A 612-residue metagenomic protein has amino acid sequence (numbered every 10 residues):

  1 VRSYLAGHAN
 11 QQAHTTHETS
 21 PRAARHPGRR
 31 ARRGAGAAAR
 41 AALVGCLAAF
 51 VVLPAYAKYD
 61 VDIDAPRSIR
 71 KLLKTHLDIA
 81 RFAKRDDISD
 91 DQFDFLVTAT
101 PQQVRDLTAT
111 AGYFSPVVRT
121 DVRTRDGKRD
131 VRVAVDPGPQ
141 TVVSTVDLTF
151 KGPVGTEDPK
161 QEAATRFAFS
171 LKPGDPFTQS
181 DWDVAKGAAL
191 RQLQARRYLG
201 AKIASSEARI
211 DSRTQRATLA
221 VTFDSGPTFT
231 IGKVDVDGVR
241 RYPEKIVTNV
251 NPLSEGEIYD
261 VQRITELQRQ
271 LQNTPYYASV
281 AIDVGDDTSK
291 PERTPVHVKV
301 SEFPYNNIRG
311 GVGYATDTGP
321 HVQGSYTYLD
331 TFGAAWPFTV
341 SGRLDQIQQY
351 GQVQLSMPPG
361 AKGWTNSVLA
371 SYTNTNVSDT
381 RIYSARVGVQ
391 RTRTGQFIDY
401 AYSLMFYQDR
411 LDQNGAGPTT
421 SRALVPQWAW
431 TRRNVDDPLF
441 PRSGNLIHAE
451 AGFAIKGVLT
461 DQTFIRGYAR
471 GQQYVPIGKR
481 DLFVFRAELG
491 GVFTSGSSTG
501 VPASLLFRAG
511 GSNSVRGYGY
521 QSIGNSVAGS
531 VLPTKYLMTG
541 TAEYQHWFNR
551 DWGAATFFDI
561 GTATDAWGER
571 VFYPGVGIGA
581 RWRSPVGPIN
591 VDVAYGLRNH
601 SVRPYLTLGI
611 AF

Functional and structural regions predicted by a protein language model:
V1-A35: N-terminal secretory signal peptides that target proteins for export/translocation
R40-F50: Bacterial N-terminal signal peptides
V52-P54: N-terminal signal peptide c-region/cleavage motif recognized by signal peptidases
A57-R70, R81-T316, S325, T339-M357 (+4 more regions): Periplasmic polypeptide-binding modules associated with outer-membrane biogenesis and secretion
F150, G238, P358, Y383-G388 (+5 more regions): Flexible, surface-exposed loop regions and adjacent strand-edge segments of Gram-negative outer-membrane beta-barrel
G155-R166, D260-H448, N513-G517, I523-S526 (+3 more regions): Gram-negative/organellar outer-membrane beta-barrel architecture
N273, N307, D412, A416-T419 (+5 more regions): C-terminal outer-membrane beta-barrel translocator/porin domains of Gram-negative envelope proteins and their
G561, W567-G587, R598: C-terminal structured "cap/appendage" subdomains that terminate the fold
